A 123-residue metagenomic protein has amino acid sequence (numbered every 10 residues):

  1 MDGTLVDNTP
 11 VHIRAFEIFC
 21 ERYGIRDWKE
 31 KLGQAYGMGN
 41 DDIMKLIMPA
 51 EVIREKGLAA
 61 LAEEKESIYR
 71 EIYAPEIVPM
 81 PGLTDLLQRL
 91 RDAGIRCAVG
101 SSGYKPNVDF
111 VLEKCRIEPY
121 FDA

Functional and structural regions predicted by a protein language model:
M1-T84, Q88-A93, P106: N-terminal helical cap/lid subdomain that shapes the substrate entry/recognition surface in HAD-like hydrolases
E76, A98, Y104-A123: Substrate-recognition "cap/lid" segment bordering the active-site pocket of phosphatases
